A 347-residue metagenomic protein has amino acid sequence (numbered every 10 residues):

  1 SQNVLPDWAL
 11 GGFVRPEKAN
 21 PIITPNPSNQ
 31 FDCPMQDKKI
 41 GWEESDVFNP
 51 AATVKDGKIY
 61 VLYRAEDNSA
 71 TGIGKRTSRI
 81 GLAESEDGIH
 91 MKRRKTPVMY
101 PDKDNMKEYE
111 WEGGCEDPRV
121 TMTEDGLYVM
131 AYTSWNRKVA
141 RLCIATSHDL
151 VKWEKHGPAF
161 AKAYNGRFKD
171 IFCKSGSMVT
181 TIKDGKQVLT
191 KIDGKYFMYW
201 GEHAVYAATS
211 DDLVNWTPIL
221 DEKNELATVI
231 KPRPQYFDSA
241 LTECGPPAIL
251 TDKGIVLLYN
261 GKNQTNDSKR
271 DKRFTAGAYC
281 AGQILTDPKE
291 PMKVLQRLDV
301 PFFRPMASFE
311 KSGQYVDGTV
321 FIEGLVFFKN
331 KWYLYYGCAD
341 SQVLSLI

Functional and structural regions predicted by a protein language model:
S1-G113, T121-A240, I249-Y315, F328-I347: Beta-rich carbohydrate-recognition and catalytic domains
V320: Iron-sulfur (Fe-S) cluster-binding modules
